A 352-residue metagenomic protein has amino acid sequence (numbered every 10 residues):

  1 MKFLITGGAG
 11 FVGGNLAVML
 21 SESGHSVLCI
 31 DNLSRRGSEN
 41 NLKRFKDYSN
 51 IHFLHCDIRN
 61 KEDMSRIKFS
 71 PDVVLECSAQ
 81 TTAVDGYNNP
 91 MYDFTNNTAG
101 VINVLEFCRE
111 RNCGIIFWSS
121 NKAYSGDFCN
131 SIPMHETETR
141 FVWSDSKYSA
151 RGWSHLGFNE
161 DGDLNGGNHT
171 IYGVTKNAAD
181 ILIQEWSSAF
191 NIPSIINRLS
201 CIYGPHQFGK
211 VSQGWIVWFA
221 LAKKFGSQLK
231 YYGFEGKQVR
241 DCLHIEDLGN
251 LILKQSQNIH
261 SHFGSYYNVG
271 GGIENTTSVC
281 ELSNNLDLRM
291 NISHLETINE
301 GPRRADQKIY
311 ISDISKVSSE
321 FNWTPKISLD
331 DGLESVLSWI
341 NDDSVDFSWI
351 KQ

Functional and structural regions predicted by a protein language model:
M1-S200, S335: N-terminal Rossmann-like NAD(P)+-binding domain of SDR-like oxidoreductases, especially those catalyzing
T6, T95-T98, Y172-G173, G209 (+5 more regions): Short, solvent-exposed loop/helix junctions and linker helices that flank or host conserved functional motifs
L16-E22, L221-Q352: C-terminal substrate-binding subdomain of Rossmann-fold SDR/epimerase-dehydratase oxidoreductases
R35-N40, E62-P71, I115, G166-N168 (+4 more regions): Short, charged helix-to-loop "capping" segments that act as catalytic/coupling loops
R59, A123-Y124, I202-G204, L248 (+1 more regions): Conserved sequence/active-site signature of Rossmann-fold short-chain dehydrogenase/reductase
C129-G157, I171, N177, I181-S256 (+1 more regions): NAD(P)-dependent short-chain dehydrogenase/reductase
